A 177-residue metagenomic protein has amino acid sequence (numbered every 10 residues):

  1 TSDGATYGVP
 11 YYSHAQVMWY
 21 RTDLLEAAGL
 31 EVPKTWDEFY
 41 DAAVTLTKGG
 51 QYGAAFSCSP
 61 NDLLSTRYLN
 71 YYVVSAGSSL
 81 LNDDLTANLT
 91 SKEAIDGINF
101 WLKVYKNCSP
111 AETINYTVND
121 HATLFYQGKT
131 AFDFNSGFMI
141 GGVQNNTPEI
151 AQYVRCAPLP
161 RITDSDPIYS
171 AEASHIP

Functional and structural regions predicted by a protein language model:
T1-E31, S57-D83, S170-P177: Periplasmic solute-binding protein
T1-Y7, M18-W19, E26, Y40-G53 (+2 more regions): Pocket-flanking alpha-helical
Q16, R21, T35-A42, S65-Y72 (+3 more regions): Stable alpha-helical elements in mature extracytoplasmic
A27-A28, N99, K103-S109, N145-P177: Extracytoplasmic/periplasmic substrate-recognition and gating elements
K34-D41, E112-Q127, P158: Short helix-initiation/N-cap motifs at beta->coil->alpha
D41-L46, D84-I114, L159: Glycine-centered hinge/linker elements that transmit conformational signals in sensory and ligand-binding systems
G49-G53, Q127-S136: Alpha-to-beta junction loops
V118, N135-V143, P160, S174: Beta->alpha turn/N-cap motifs
